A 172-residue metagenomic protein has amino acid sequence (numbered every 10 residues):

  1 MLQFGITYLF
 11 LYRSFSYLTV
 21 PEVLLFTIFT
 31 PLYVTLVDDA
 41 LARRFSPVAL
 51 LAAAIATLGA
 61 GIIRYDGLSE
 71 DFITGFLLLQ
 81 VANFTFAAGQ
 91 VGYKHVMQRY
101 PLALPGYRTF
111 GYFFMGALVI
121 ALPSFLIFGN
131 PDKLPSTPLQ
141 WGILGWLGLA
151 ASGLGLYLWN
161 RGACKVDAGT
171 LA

Functional and structural regions predicted by a protein language model:
M1-F10, T74-A82, K133-L154: Loop-to-transmembrane-helix transition segments
M1-P21, T27, I62, G148-V166: Specific transmembrane alpha-helical segments of multi-pass solute transporters/efflux pumps, especially DMT/EamA
F4-G5, L9, P31-L36, T57 (+4 more regions): Hydrophobic/small/kink-forming positions within alpha-helical transmembrane segments of polytopic membrane proteins
Y8-R44, A82, A168-A172: Specific alpha-helical transmembrane segments that line the substrate/conduction pathway and gating interfaces
R13-S16, G61-T74, R99, F125-L144: Membrane-interface helix termini and inter-helical loops of multi-pass transporters
S14, A40-F45, V96, T109 (+1 more regions): Hydrophobic/aromatic residues within transmembrane alpha-helices of multi-pass small-molecule transporters
F29, F45-Y65: Hydrophobic transmembrane alpha-helices of multi-pass small-molecule transport proteins
V34-T35, L68-G129, L158: Transmembrane alpha-helical segments that form core, pore/gating elements of small-molecule transporters/exporters
